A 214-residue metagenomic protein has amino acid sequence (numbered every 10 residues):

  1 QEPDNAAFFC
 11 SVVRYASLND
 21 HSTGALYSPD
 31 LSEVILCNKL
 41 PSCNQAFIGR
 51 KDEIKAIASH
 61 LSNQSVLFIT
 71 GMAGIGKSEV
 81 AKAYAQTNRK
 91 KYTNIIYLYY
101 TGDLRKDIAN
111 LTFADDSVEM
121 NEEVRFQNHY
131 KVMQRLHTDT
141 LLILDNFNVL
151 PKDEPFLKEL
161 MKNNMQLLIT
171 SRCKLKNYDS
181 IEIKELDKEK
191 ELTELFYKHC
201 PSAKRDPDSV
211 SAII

Functional and structural regions predicted by a protein language model:
Q1-L31: Short amphipathic recognition helices of helix-turn-helix/homeodomain-type DNA-binding modules
F9, G24-S59: Conserved adenine-nucleotide phosphate-binding loops and their immediately adjacent elements
V34, V80-Y84, E154-E159, A212: A short acidic, amphipathic alpha-helical/loop segment
A46, D52-H60, S65-H137: Post-nucleotide-binding-loop coupling segment downstream of the phosphate-binding loop, primarily in RecA-like P-loop
E79, A109-L111, E159-A212: Alpha-helical sensor/transducer elements of the RecA-like P-loop NTPase core
M133-K152: Conserved P-loop NTPase "ATPase switch" module shared by AAA+ and STAND
F147-L157, Y178-D179: Conserved ATPase-coupling elements of RecA-like P-loop NTPase cores
